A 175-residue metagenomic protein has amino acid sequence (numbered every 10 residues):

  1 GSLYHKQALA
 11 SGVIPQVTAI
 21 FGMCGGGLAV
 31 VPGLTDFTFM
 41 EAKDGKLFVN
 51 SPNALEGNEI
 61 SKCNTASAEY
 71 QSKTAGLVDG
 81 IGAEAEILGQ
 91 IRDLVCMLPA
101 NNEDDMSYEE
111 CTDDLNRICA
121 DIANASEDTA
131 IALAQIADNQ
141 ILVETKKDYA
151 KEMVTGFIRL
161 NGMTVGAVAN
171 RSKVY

Functional and structural regions predicted by a protein language model:
G1-E103: Conserved catalytic cores of soluble enzyme domains, especially glycine-rich substrate-binding beta-alpha loops
T74, A85-Y175: Intrinsically disordered, low-complexity segments enriched in small/flexible residues
